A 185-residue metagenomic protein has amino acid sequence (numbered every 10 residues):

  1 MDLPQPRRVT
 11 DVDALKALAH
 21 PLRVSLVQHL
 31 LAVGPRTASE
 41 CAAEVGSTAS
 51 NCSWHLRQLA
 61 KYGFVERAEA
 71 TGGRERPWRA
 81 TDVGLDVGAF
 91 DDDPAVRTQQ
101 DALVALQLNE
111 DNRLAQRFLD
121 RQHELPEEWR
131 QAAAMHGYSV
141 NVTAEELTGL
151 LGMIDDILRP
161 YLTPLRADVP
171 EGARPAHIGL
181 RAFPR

Functional and structural regions predicted by a protein language model:
D2, A80-V140: Amphipathic alpha-helical dimerization/coiled-coil segments that flank or bridge DNA-binding/regulatory modules
K16-H20, T37, A70-D91: Short, cationic-aromatic polyanion-contact patches
V24-Q28: Pre-recognition alpha-helix immediately N-terminal to the DNA-recognition helix within helix-turn-helix or winged-helix
E40-G46: A short acidic, leucine-rich amphipathic alpha-helix
L56-R57: Short, hydrophobic-biased segments on the C-terminal half of alpha helices that form "recognition helices"
Y62-G63: Glycine-centered, phosphate/nucleic-acid-interacting loop/turn motifs that mediate DNA/RNA or nucleotide
E124-R185: Charged, low-complexity intrinsically disordered regulatory/assembly segments
